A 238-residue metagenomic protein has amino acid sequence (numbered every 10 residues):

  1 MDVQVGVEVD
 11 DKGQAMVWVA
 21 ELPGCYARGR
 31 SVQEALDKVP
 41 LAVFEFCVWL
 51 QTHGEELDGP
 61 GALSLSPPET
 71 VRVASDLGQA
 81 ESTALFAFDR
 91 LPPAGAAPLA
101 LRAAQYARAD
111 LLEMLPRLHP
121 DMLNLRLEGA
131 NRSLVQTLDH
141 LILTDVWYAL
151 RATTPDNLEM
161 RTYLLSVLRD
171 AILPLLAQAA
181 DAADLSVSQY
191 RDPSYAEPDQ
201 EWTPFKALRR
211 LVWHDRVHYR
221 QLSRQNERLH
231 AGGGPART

Functional and structural regions predicted by a protein language model:
M1-D2, F44-A97: Short, charged, surface-exposed hinge/linker loops at domain edges that act as mobile lids or interdomain connectors
V5-V7, D11-W18, L22-R28, L36-E55 (+4 more regions): Short, contiguous alpha-helical
S31: Glycine/alanine-rich phosphate-binding loops at beta-alpha junctions
G78-A94, L101-M122, L138-A152: A short mid-domain helix/strand-loop element embedded in enzyme catalytic domains that forms or borders the active-site
A96-L99, A103, G129, T203: Non-transmembrane, amphipathic alpha-helical segments
L99-R102, Y106, Y163, V167: A generic alpha-helix signature
L143, W147, P174-A182: Glycine-rich, acidic and aromatic/proline-enriched surface loops and short helix-turn segments that act as binding
A183-A196: A glycine-biased, small/acidic residue-tolerant capping/turn segment at secondary-structure junctions
